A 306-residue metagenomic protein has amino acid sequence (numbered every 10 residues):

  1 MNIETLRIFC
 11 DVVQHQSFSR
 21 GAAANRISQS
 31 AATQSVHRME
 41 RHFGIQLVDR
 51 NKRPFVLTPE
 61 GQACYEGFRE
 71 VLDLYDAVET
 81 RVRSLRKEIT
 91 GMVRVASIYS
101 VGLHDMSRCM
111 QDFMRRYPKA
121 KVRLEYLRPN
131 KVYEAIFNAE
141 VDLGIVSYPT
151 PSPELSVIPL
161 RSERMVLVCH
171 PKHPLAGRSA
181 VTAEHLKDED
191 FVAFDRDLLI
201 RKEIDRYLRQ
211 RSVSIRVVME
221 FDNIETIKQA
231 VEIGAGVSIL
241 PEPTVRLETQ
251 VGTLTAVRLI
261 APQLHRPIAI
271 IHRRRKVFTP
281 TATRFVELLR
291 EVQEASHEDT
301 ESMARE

Functional and structural regions predicted by a protein language model:
C10-S28: Short helix-boundary/capping micro-motifs
Q14, E40-P59: A short LG(V/I)-centered, amphipathic sequence patch enriched for acidic residue(s) preceding the LG motif
M39-E40, F113: Conserved amphipathic alpha-helical core elements
R86, T90-P153, E220: Central regulatory/effector-binding core of bacterial HTH transcription factors
D105, T255-E298: A late-sequence structural motif
R128-Y133, F137-V141, V146-S147, L199-T255: Hydrophobic hinge/microswitch elements
S152-P159, E163-R164, R178, E225-R274: Beta-alpha-beta core module
L175-A176, D190-R211, F278-E287, V292-D299: Secondary-structure junction motif
